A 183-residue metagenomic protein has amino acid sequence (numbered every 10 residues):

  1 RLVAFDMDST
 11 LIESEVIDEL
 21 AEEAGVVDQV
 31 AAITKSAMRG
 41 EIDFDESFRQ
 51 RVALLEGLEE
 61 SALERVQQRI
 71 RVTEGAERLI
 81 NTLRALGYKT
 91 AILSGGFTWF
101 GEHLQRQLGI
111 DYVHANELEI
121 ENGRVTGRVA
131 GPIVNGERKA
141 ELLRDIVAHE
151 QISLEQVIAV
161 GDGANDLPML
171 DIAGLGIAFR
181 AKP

Functional and structural regions predicted by a protein language model:
R1-D45, R49-Q50: Active-site neighborhood of HAD-like aspartate-dependent phosphohydrolases
A4-T10, I33-R39, E56, G96-L104 (+2 more regions): Short, mixed-charge, low-aromatic patches
E15, I42, L58, R71 (+1 more regions): Conserved active-site and cofactor/substrate-binding residues in soluble primary-metabolism enzymes
G25-V26, G57, L118-E119: Short connector loops/turns at beta-strand edges and beta->alpha or beta->beta junctions
V30, E56-L63, N122-T126: Gly-rich Lys/Arg/Thr-decorated short loops/hinges at beta-loop-alpha junctions or inter-strand turns that position
S47-E77: Metal-dependent phosphoesterase signature
R65-P183: C-terminal cap/substrate-recognition subdomain and adjoining C-terminal extension of metal-dependent phosphatase-like
